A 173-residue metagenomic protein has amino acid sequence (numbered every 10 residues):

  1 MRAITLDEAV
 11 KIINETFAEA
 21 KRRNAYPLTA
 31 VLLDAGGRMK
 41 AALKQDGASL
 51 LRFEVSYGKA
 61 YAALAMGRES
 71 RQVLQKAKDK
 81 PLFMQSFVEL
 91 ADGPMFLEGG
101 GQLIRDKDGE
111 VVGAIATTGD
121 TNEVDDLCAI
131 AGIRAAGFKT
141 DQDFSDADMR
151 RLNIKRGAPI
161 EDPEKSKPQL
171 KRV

Functional and structural regions predicted by a protein language model:
M1-I12, T118-V173: Juxtadomain coupling helices with adjacent low-complexity linkers
L6-Y26, K76, K80-E98: Short, basic/aromatic recognition patches
T16, G37, G109: Terminal peptide-recognition signature
A20, N24, L43, A136-T140: Sec/Tat-exported extracytoplasmic proteins
T29-G36: Short hydrophobic alpha-helical segments used for membrane anchoring or interfacial signaling
M39-K44, F53: Amphipathic coiled-coil signal-relay and dimerization helices
S49-V88: Regulatory sensory and allosteric helical modules in signal-transduction proteins and certain transcription factors
E89-R134: Extended hydrophobic
